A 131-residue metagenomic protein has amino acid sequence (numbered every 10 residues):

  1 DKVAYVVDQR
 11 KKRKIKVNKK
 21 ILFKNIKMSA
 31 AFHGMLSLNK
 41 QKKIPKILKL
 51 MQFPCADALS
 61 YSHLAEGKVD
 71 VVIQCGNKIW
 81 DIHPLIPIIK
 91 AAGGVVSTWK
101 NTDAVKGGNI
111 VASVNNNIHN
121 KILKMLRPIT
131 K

Functional and structural regions predicted by a protein language model:
D1-Y61, N109-K131: Acidic beta-strand-loop-alpha-helix segment within the catalytic core of divalent metal-dependent phosphate-processing
K42-I47, S62-K131: Oxyanion/phosphate-interacting regions
